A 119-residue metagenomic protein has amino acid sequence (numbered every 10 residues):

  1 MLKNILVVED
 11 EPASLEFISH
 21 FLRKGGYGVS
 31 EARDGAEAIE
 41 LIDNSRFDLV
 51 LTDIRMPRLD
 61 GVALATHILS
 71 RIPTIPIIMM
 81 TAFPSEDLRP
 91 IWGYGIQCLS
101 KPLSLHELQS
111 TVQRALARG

Functional and structural regions predicted by a protein language model:
L6, E31-L49: Acidic, metal-coordinating helix/loop segments flanking the phosphotransfer/catalytic sites of two-component signaling
E9: Conserved acidic carboxylate
E16-K24: Charged docking surfaces used in two-component/phosphorelay signaling
D34-E37, D60-L64: Acidic catalytic/metal-coordinating carboxylates
D53: Active-site residues of response regulator receiver
M56: Receiver (REC) domain active-site loop signature in two-component systems and cognate sites in sensor histidine kinases
L103-A115: C-terminal output helix
